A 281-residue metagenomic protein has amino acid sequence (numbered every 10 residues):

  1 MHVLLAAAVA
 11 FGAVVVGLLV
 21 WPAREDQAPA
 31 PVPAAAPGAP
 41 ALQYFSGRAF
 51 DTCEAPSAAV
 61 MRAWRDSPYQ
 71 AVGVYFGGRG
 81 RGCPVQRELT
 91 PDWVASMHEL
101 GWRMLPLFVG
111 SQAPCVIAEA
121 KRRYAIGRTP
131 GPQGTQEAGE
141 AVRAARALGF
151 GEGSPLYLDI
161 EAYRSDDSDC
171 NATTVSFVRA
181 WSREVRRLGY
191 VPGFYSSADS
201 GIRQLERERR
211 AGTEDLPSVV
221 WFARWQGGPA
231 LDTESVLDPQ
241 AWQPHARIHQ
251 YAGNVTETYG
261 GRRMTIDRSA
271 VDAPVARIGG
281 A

Functional and structural regions predicted by a protein language model:
M1-V9: N-terminal export and membrane-targeting signals
H2, V15-A39: C-terminal region of N-terminal signal peptides and the immediate post-cleavage residues of exported proteins
A36-T52, M61, E208, T213-A281: Functionally critical loop-and-helix segments that line ligand-binding/catalytic clefts of soluble enzyme domains
P40-S67, V74-S165: Substrate-binding cleft of extracellular glycoside hydrolase catalytic domains
R81-R87, A113-A118, S165-T174, G201-R209 (+2 more regions): Extracytoplasmic/secreted cell-surface and envelope-processing proteins
A125-E137, V175-R187, G193, A211-T233: Acidic, His- and aromatic-enriched active-site or binding-groove loops in soluble protein domains that engage sugars
G151-R183, R187, V191-P192: Internal catalytic-core helix/loop-beta-alpha segment that presents or stabilizes conserved functional determinants
V185-L205: Aromatic-lined carbohydrate-recognition surfaces of secreted/lumenal glycan-active proteins
